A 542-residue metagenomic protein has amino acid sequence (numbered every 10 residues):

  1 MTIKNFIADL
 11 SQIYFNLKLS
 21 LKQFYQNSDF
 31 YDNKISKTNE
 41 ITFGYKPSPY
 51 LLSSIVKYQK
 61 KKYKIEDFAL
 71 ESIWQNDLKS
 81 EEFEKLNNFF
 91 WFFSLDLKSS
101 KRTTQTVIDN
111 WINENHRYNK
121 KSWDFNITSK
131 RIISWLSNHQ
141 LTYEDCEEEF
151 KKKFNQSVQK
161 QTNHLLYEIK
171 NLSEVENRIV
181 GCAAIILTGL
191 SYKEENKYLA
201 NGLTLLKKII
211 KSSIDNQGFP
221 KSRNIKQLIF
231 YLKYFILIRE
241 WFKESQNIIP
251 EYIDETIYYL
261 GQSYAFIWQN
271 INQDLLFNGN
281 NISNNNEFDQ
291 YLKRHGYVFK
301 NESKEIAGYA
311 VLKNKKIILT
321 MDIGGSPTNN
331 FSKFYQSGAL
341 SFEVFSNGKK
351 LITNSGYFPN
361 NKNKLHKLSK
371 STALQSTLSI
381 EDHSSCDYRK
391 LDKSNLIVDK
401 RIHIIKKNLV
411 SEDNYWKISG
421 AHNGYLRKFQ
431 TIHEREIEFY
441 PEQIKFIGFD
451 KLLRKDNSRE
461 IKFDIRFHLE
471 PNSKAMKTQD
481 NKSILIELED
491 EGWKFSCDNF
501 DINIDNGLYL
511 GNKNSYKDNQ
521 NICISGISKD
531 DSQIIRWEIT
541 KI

Functional and structural regions predicted by a protein language model:
M1-A69: Extreme N-terminal leader/anchor segments
T2-F6, L10, S129, N363-I542: CBM-like, beta-strand-rich accessory domains located in the C-terminal region of large, secreted polysaccharide-active
P49-L52, S303-G308, S337-G338, D413-N414 (+1 more regions): A short, compositionally biased
I65, M321-D322, T353-N354, I486-E487 (+1 more regions): Short capping micro-motif at the N-terminus of alpha-helices
D77-I257: Aromatic-lined, polymer-binding surfaces characteristic of secreted/periplasmic polysaccharide-degrading enzymes
N87, G181, G308, G338-L340 (+3 more regions): Residues that flank catalytic or metal-binding motifs in active/ligand-binding sites
D215-T353, Y357, K529-D530: Carbohydrate-active enzyme catalytic cores, enriched for enzymes that act on polyanionic acidic polysaccharides
